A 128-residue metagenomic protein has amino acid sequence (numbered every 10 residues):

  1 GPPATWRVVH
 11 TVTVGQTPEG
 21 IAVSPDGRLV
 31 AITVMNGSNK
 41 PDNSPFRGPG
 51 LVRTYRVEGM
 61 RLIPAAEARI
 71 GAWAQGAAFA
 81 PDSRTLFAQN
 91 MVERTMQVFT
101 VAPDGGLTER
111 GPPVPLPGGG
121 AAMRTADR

Functional and structural regions predicted by a protein language model:
G1-R128: Predominantly soluble domains enriched in secretory-pathway, periplasmic, or organellar proteins
